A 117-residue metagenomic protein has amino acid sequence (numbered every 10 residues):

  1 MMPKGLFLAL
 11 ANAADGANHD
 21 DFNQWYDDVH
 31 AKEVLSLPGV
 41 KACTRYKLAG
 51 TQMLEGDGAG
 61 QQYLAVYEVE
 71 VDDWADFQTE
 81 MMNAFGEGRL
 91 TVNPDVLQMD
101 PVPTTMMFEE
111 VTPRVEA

Functional and structural regions predicted by a protein language model:
M1-A117: Macromolecular interaction modules
